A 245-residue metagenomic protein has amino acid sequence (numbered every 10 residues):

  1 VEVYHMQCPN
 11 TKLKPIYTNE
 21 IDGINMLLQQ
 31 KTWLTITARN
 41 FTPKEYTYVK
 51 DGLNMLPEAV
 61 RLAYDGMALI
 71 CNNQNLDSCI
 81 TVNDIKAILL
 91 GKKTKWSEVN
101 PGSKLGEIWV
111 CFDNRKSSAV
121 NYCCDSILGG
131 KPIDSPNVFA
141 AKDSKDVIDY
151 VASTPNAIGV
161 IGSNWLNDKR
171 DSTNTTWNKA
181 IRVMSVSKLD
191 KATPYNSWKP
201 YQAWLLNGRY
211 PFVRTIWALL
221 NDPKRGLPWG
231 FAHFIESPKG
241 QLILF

Functional and structural regions predicted by a protein language model:
V1-T35, R39, E58-A63, I70-F245: Exported/periplasmic ABC-transporter solute-binding proteins
R39-N54: Acidic, Gly/Pro-rich loop/turn segments at junctions of secondary structure
